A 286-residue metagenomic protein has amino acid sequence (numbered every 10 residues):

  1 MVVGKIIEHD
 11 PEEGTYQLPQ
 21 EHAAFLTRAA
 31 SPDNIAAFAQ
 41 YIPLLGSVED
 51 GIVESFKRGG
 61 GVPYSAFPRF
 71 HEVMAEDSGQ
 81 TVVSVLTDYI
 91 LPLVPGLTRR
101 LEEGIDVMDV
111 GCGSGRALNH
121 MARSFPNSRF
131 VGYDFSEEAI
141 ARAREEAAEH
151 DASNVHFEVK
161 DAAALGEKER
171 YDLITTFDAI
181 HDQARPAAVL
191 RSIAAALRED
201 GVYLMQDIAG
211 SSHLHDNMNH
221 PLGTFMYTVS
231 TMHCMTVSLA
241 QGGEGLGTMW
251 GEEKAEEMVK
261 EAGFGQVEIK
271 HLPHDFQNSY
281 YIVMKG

Functional and structural regions predicted by a protein language model:
V3-I105: Conserved Class I S-adenosyl-L-methionine-dependent methyltransferase catalytic core
S114-F125: Conserved SAM-binding loop of SAM-dependent methyltransferases across substrates and taxa, primarily the Class I
S136: Conserved SAM/SAH-binding beta-strand->alpha-helix loop
H150-A162: Conserved SAM-binding strand-loop segment of SAM-dependent methyltransferases
K160-I174: A short acidic, Gly/Pro-enriched loop at the edge of an enzyme's catalytic core that lines a small-molecule cofactor
D172-P186: A short SAM/SAH-binding and catalytic strip from SAM-dependent methyltransferases
A187-E199: A short glycine-rich, Lys/Arg-flanked "PGG" loop and its adjoining helix->strand segment in the class I
Q206-E261, E268: C-terminal alpha-helical "lid/dimerization" subdomain adjacent to the S-adenosyl-L-methionine
